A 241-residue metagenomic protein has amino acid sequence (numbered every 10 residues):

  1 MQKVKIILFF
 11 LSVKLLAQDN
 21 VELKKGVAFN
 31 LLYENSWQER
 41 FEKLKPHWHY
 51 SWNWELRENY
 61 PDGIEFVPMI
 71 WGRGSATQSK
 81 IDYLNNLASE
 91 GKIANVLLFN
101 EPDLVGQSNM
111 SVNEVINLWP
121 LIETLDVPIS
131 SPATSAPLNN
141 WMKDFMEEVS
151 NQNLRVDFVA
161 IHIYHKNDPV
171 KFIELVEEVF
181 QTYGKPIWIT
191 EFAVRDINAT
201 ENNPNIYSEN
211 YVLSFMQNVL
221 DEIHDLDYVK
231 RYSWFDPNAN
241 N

Functional and structural regions predicted by a protein language model:
Q2-F9: Sec-dependent signal peptide recognition, specifically the positively charged N-region followed immediately by
F9-A17: Hydrophobic h-region of N-terminal signal peptides that target proteins for export in Gram-negative bacteria
E22-V96: N-terminal carbohydrate-binding/catalytic regions of secreted carbohydrate-active enzymes
E34-S36, H49-E58, S75-L87, E114-N117 (+3 more regions): Alpha-helical scaffolding within the catalytic cores of extracellular/periplasmic polymer-degrading hydrolases
H49, S208-N241: Substrate-binding cleft of secreted/luminal carbohydrate-active enzymes
P68, N100, M142-T200, F235: Aromatic- and acid-rich polysaccharide-binding/catalytic face of secreted or lumenal carbohydrate-active enzymes
A88-V112, S130-L138, L154-I163, I189-F192 (+1 more regions): Active-site groove signature of glycoside hydrolases
I116-S130, T182: Active-site neighborhood of glycoside hydrolase catalytic domains
